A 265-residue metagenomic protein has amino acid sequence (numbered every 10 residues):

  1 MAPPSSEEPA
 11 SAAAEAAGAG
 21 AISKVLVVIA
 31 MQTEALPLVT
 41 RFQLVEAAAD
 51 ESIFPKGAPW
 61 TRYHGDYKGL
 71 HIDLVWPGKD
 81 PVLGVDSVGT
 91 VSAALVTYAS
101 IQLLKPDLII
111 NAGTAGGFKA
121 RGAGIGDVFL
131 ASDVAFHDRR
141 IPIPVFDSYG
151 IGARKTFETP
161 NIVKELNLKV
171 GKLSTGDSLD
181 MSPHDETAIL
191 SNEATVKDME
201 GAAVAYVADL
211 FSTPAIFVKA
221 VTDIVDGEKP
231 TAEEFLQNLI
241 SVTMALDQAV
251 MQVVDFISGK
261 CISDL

Functional and structural regions predicted by a protein language model:
A2-A16, R41, A47-D50: N-terminal glycine-/serine-/threonine-rich phosphate-binding loop
A2-P4, E8-P9, A21-K24, I53-L265: Glycine-rich phosphate- or other oxyanion-binding loops that anchor nucleotides, phosphorylated ligands
K24-V45: N-terminal beta1-alpha1 ligand-phosphate binding loop
T40-A47, W76-V82: Short regulatory "switch" loops immediately downstream of catalytic or recognition motifs within protein catalytic
